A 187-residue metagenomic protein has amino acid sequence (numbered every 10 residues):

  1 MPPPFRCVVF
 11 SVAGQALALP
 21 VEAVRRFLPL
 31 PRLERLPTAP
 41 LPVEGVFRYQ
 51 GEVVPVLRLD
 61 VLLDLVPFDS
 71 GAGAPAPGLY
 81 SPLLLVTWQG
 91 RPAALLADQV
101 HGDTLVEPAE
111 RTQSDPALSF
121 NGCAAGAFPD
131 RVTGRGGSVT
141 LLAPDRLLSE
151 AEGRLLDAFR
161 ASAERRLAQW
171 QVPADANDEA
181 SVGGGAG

Functional and structural regions predicted by a protein language model:
M1-G187: An acidic, low-aromatic, low-complexity terminal/linker signal
